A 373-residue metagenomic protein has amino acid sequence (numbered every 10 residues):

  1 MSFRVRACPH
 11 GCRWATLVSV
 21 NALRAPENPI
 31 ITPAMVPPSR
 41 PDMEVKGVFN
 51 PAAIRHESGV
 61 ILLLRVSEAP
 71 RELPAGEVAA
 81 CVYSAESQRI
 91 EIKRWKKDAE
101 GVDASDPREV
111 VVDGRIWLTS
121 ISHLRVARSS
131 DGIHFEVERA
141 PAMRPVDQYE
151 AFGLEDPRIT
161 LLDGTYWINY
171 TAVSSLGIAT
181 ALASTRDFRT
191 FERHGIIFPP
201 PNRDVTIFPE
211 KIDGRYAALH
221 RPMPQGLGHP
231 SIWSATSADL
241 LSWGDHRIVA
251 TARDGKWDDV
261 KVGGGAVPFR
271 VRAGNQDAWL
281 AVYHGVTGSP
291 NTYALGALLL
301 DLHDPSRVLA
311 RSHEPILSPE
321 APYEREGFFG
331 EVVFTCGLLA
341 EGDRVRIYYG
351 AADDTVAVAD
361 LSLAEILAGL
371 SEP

Functional and structural regions predicted by a protein language model:
M1-A7: Short intrinsically disordered, low-complexity coil segments enriched in acidic
F3, W14-F152, T160-V260, R270-F328 (+2 more regions): Beta-rich carbohydrate-recognition and catalytic domains
P157: Active-site lining segments of carbohydrate-active enzymes
G265-F269: Functionally critical, mid-to-C-terminal surface segments that flank or help form catalytic/ligand
V332-V333: Low-complexity, glycine/alanine/valine/leucine- and proline-rich hydrophobic stretches
L338-A340: Well-ordered alpha/beta subsegment
